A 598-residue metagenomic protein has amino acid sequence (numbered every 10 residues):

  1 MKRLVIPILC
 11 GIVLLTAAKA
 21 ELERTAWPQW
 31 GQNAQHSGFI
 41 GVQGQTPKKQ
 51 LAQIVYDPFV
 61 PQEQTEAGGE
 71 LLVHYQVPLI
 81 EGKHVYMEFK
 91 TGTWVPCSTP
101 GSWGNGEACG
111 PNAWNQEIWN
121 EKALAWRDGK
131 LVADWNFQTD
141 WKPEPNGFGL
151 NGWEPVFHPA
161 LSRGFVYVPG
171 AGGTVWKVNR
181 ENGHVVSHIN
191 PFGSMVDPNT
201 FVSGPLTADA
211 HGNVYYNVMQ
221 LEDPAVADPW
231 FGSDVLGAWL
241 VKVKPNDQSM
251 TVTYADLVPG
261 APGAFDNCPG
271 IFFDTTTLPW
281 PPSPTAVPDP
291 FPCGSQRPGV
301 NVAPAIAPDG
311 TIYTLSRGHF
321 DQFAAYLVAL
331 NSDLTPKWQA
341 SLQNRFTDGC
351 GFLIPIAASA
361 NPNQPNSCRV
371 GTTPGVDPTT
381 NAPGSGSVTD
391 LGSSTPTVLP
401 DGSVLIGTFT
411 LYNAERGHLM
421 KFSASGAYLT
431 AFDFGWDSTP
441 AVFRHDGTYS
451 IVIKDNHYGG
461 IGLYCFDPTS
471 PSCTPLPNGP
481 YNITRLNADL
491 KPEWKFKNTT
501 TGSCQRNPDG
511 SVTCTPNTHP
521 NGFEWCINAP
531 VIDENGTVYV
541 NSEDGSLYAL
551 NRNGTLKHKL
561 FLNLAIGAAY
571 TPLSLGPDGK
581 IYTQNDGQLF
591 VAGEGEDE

Functional and structural regions predicted by a protein language model:
M1-L4: Positively charged n-region of N-terminal signal peptides that target proteins for export
I6-P7, A307: Small-residue packing motifs within transmembrane alpha-helices
P7-L14: Bacterial N-terminal signal peptides
K19-D597: Noncatalytic, solvent-exposed loop/strand surfaces of beta-propeller-type extracellular/periplasmic domains
